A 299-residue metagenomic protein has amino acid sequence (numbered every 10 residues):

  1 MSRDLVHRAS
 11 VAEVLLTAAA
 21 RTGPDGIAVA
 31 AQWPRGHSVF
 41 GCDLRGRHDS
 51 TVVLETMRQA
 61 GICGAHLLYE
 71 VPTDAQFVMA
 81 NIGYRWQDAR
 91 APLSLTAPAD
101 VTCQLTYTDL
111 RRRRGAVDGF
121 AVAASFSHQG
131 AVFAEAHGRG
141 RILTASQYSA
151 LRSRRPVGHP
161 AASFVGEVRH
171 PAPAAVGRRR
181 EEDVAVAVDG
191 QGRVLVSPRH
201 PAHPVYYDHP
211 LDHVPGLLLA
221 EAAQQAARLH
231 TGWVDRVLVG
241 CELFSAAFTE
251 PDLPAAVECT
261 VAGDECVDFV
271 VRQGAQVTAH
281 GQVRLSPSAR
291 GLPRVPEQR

Functional and structural regions predicted by a protein language model:
M1-R45, R141-Y207, L292-R299: Non-catalytic linker/capping segments at the edges of enzyme domains
L16-T17, M79-N81, A121, F133-E135 (+2 more regions): Hydrophobic residues on conserved beta-strands that form the core of alpha/beta folds
T22-P24, F77-M79, A131, D189 (+2 more regions): A generic structural signal for short, non-catalytic loop/turn and secondary-structure boundary residues
G23-Q76, R193-L229, W233: Hot-dog-fold acyl-thioester-processing enzymes
Q32-P34, R85-Q87, T106-T108, S197 (+4 more regions): A structural detector for beta-sheet-dominated domains
C63-T106, Q224-T260: Hydrophobic beta-strand-centered segment that forms part of the acyl-chain substrate-binding groove
D100-V168, T260-R299: HotDog/MaoC-like acyl-thioester-processing domains
H213-R299: C-terminal structured interaction module
